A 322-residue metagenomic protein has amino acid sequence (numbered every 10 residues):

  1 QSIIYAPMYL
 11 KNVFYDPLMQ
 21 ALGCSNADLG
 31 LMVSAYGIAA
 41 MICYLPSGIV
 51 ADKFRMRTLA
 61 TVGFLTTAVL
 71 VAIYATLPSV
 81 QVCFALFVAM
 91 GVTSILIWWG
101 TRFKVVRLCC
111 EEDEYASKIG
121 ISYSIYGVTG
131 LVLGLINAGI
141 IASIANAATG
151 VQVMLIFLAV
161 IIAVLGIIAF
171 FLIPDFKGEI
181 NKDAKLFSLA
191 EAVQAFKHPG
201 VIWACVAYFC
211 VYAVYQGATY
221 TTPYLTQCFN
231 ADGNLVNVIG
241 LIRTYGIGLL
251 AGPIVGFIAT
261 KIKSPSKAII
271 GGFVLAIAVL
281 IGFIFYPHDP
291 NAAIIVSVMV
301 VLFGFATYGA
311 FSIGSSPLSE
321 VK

Functional and structural regions predicted by a protein language model:
K11-Y15, G130, G134, H198-G252 (+2 more regions): Extracytoplasmic gate region of multi-pass secondary transporters
I42-R55, L250-S264: Helix-to-loop junctions at the C-terminal end of transmembrane segments in multipass secondary transporters
K53-F64, T260-V274: Cytoplasmic membrane-interface "Motif A"-like loop-to-helix N-cap segments of 12-TM Major Facilitator Superfamily
L86-S124: Cytoplasmic helix-loop-helix junction between adjacent transmembrane helices in 12-TM secondary transporters
A116-I141: Glycine-rich segments within core transmembrane alpha-helices of 12-TM secondary carriers
N137, A159-I180: C-terminal membrane-cytosol helix-exit motif in multi-pass small-molecule transporters
F176-A204: Juxtamembrane intracellular "pre-TM" segments in multi-pass secondary transporters
P265-P317: C-terminal transmembrane helical hairpin of 12-TM major facilitator-type secondary transporters
